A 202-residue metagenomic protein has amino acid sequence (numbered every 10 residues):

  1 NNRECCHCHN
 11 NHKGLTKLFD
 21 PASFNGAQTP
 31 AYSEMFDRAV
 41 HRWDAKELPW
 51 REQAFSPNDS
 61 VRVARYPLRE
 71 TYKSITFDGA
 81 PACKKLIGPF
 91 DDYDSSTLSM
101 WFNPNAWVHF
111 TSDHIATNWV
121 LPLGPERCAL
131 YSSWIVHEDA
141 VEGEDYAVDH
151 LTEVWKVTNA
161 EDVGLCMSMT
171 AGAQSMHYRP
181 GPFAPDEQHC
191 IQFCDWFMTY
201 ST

Functional and structural regions predicted by a protein language model:
N1-T202: C-terminal catalytic domain of Rieske-type non-heme iron oxygenases
